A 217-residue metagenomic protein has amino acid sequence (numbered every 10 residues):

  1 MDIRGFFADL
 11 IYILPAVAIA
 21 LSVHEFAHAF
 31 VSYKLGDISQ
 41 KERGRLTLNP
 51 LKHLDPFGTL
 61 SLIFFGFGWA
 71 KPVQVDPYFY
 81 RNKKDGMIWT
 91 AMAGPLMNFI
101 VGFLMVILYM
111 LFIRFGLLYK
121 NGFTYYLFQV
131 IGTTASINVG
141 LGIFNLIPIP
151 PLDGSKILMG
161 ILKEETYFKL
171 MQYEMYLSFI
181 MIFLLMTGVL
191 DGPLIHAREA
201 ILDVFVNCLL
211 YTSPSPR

Functional and structural regions predicted by a protein language model:
M1-Y12: Topogenic membrane-insertion module of multi-pass membrane proteins
L10-Y78: Small-residue-rich helix-interface/hinge motifs
I11, P15, F57, S61-F64 (+3 more regions): Lipid-exposed faces of alpha-helical membrane segments in multi-pass integral membrane proteins
V17-L21, L62-F67, I137-N145, M181-G188: Alpha-helical transmembrane segments of multi-pass membrane proteins
G68-P77, L146-K163, V189-I201: Juxtamembrane/interfacial segments flanking transmembrane helices
P77-F79, F112-Y126, I157-Y173, H196 (+2 more regions): Membrane interface segments of multi-pass transport proteins and intramembrane proteases
D85-G160: Hydrophobic transmembrane alpha-helical segments that form the core helix bundle of multi-pass membrane enzymes
Y211-R217: Conserved small/polar residues in nucleotide/adenosyl-binding loops
